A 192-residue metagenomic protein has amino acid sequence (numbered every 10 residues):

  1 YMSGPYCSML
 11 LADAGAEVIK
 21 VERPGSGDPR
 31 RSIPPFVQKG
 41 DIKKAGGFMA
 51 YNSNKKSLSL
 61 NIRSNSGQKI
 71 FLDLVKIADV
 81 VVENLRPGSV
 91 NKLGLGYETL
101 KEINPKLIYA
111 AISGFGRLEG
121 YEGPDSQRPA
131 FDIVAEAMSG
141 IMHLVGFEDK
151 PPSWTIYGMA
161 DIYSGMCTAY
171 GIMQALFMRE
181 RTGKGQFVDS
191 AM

Functional and structural regions predicted by a protein language model:
Y1-R181, F187: N-terminal helix-loop segment corresponding to the beta1-alpha1 unit of nucleotide/adenylate-binding folds
S190-M192: Mixed-charge, glycine-rich, non-catalytic linkers/tails in nucleic-acid processing enzymes
